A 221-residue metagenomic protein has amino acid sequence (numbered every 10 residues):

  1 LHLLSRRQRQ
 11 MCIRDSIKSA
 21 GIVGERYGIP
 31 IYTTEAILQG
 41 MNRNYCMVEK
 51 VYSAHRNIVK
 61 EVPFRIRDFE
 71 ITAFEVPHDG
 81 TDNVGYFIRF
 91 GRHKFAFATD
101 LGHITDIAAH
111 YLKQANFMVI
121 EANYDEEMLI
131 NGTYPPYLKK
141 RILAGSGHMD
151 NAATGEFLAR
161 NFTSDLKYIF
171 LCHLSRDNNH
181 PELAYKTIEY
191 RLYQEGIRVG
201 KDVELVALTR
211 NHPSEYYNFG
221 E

Functional and structural regions predicted by a protein language model:
L1-I13: Single conserved hydrophobic/aromatic residue that forms the stacking wall/gate of nucleotide- or nucleobase-binding
R9, Y52-S53, A115-N116: Short, well-ordered alpha-helix to beta-strand connector turns
Q10, A36, V76-D79, T99-L101 (+2 more regions): Active-site metal-binding loops of divalent metal-dependent hydrolases
R14-I17, Q39-G40, G80-T81, I104-D106 (+2 more regions): Active-site environment of divalent metal-dependent phosphoester hydrolases
I17-P77: Glycine/small-residue-rich loop that forms an oxyanion/phosphate-binding "nest" at active or ligand-binding sites
K18, V59-F117, Y216-G220: Core dinuclear metal-dependent hydrolase active-site scaffold
D106-V206: Cap/insert and terminal regions of metallo-dependent hydrolase folds
V203-E221: Short, basic/aromatic-enriched C-terminal tail that caps enzymatic domains
